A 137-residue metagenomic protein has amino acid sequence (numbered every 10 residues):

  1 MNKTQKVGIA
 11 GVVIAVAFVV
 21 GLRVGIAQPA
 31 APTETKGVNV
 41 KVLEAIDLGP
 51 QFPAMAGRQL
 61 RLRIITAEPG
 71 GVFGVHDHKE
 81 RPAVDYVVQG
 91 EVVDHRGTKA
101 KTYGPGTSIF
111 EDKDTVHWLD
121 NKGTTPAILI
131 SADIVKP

Functional and structural regions predicted by a protein language model:
N2-R61, T102, I109-F110: A short, N-terminal "cap"/entry segment at the start of jelly-roll beta-barrel domains of the cupin/DSBH fold
M55-Q59, G71-A83: A short beta-loop-beta micro-motif enriched in histidine and acidic residues
G57-L62, P82, D112-D114, T124-A127: Extracytoplasmic
L62-I64, V84, A100, S108-F110 (+1 more regions): Conserved hydrophobic/aromatic beta-strand scaffold that supports enzyme active sites
A67-E68, G97-T115: Short acidic-glycine-tyrosine-enriched beta hairpin
V75, D94-H95, E111, H117-G123: Short beta-strand His + acidic residue motifs that chelate non-heme Fe in jelly-roll/DSBH and cupin folds
H78-T98, T107: Glycine- and acidic-residue-biased ligand/ion/polar-headgroup-sensing regions
D114-P137: Ligand-binding loop in jelly-roll beta-barrel domains
